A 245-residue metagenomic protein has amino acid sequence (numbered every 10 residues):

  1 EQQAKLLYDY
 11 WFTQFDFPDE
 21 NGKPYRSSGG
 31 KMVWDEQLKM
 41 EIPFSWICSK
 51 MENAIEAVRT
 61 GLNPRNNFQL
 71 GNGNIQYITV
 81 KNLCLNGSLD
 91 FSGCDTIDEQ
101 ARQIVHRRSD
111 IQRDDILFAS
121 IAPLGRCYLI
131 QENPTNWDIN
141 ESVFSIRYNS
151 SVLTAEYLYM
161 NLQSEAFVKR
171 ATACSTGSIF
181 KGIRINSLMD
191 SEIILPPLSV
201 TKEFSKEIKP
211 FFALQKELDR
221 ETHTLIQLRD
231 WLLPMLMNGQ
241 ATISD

Functional and structural regions predicted by a protein language model:
E1-L7, S27-L62, L198-S244: Non-catalytic DNA-recognition/assembly elements of restriction-modification systems
Y8-D9, T13: Glycine-rich, acidic
E20, K39, F44-L89, A101-R107: Low-complexity, Lys/Gly-biased intrinsically disordered segments
G22-P24: Short, solvent-exposed loop/beta-turn-alpha elements that line the ligand-binding surface or hinge of extracytoplasmic
T79, T96-E165, G177-F180, R184-I185: A short beta-sheet element
V80-K81, I121, I139-F144, Y159-H223: Glycine-anchored helix-breaking recognition loops at helix->coil/strand junctions
